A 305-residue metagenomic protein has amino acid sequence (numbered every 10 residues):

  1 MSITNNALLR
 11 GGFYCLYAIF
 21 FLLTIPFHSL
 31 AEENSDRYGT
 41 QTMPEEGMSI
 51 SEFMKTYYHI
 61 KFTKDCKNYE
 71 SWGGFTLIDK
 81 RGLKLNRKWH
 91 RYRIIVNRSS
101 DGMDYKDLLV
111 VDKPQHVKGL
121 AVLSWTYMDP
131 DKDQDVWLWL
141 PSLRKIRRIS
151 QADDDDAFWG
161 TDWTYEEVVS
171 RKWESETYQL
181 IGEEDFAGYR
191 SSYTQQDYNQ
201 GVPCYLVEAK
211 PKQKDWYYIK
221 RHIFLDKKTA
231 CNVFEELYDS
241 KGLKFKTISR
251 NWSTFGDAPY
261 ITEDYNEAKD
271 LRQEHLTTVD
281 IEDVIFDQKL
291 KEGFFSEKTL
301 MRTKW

Functional and structural regions predicted by a protein language model:
M1-G11: N-terminal secretory signal peptides that target proteins for export/translocation
Y14-P26: Bacterial N-terminal signal peptides
F27-A31: Sec/Tat signal peptide C-region and signal peptidase I cleavage site
N34-S142: N-terminal mature ectodomain segment of secretory-pathway/periplasmic proteins
V110-D112, L123, D135-W173, Y193-S296: Gly/Pro-enriched, hydrophobic low-complexity segments that function as extracytoplasmic propeptides/linkers
S170-S192: A short, amphipathic edge element
K298-M301: Compact functional segments
K304-W305: Short, solvent-exposed mixed-charge patches
